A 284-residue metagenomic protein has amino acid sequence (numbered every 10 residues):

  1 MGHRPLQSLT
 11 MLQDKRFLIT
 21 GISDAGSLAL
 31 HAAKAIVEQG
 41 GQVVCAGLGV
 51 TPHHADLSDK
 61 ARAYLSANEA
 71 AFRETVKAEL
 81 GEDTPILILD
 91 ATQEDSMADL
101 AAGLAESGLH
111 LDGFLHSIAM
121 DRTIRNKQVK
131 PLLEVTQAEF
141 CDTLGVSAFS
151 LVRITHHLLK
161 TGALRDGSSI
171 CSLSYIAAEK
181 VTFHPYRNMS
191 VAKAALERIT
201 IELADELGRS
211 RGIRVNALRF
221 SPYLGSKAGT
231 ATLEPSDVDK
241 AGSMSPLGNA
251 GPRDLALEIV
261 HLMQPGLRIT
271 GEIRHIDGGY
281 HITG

Functional and structural regions predicted by a protein language model:
G2-A138, T230: Short-chain dehydrogenase/reductase
G21-L28, L48-V50, A119-S210, R219-L224 (+2 more regions): Catalytic loop of short-chain dehydrogenase/reductase
I36, L207, L262: Aromatic pocket-lining residues of Rossmann-like dinucleotide-binding sites
G41, S168, G271: Glycine-centered, small-residue-biased loops immediately flanking beta-strands in adenine/cofactor-binding cores
L57-S58, R187, E206, S210 (+2 more regions): A glycine/serine/threonine-rich, flexible loop-to-helix segment that serves as the NAD(P) cofactor-binding "lid"
A101, L151, T155-H156, T200-I201 (+2 more regions): Short-chain dehydrogenase/reductase
S107, T161, Q264-G266: Generic structural signal for alpha-helix termini and adjacent loop/cap motifs
F149, I213, A217-F220, P235-G278: C-terminal helical subdomain
